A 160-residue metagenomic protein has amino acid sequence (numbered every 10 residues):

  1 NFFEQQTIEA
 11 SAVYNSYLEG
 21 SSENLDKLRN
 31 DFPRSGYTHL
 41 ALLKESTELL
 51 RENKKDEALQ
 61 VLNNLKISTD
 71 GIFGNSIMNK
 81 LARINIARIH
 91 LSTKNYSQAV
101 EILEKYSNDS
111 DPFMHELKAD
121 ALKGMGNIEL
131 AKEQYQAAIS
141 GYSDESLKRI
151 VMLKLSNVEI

Functional and structural regions predicted by a protein language model:
F2, K27-G36, N64-G74, E104-S110 (+1 more regions): Solenoid-like repeat scaffolds
A12-E19, D31, E48, I89 (+1 more regions): Residue-level signature for tetratricopeptide repeat
P33-T38, F73-M78, S110-F113, L117 (+2 more regions): Structural signature of alpha-solenoid helical repeat junctions
L43-F113: Alpha-helical adaptor scaffolds
R51, S92, G124, N157-I160: Register position in tetratricopeptide repeats
K132-I160: Terminal, low-structured helical/coil segments at or just beyond the last alpha-helical repeat
